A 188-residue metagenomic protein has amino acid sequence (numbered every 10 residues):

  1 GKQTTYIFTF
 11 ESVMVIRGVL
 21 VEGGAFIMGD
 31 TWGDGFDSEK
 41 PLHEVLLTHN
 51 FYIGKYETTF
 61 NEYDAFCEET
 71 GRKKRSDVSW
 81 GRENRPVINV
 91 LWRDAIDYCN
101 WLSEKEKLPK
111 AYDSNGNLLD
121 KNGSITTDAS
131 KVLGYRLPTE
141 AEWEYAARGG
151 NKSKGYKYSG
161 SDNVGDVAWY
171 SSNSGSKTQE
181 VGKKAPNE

Functional and structural regions predicted by a protein language model:
G1, K40-L42, S176: Glycine-centered tight beta-turn/hairpin loop motif at sheet-sheet or coil-to-beta transitions
G1-V13: Structured interaction patches on ligand/partner-binding surfaces of diverse proteins
T4, L42, V87, K110-A111: Generic low-complexity segments that are intrinsically disordered, proline-rich and/or Lys/Arg-biased
V13-K74, I88-S103: A short glycine-rich, aromatic-capped structural motif
I27-G33, V78-G81, W92-E188: Functional-site microenvironments in short loops/helix caps that host divalent-cation chemistry
G54, E83-P86, G134: Conserved acidic
